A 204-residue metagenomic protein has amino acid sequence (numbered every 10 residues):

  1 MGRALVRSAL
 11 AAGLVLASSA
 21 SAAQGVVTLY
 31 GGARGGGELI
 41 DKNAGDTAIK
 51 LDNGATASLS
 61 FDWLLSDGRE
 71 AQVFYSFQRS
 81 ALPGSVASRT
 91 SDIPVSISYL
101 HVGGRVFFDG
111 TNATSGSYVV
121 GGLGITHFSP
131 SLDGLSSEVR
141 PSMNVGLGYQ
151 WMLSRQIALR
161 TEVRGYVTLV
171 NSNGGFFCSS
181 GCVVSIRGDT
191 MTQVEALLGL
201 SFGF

Functional and structural regions predicted by a protein language model:
M1-Q24, F204: Cleavable N-terminal export/targeting peptides
A22-G32: Cleaved targeting-peptide boundary
V26, S60-M143, W151-I157, T190-F204: Gram-negative (and chloroplast) outer-membrane scaffold detector with strong preference for beta-barrel transmembrane
R34-A57, E138-P141: Surface-exposed strand-loop-strand hairpins of Gram-negative outer-membrane beta-barrel proteins
E38-I49, S85-T90, V170-G188: Solvent-exposed loop segments that connect transmembrane elements
Q156-R164: Alpha-helical membrane segments in multi-pass integral membrane proteins
E162, S172-G175, S185-V194, S201-G203: Helix-termini ("caps") and immediately adjacent flexible loops/tails, especially at membrane-solvent interfaces
Y166-T168: Hydrophobic alpha-helical segments that form the core of small-molecule binding pockets and/or dimer interfaces
